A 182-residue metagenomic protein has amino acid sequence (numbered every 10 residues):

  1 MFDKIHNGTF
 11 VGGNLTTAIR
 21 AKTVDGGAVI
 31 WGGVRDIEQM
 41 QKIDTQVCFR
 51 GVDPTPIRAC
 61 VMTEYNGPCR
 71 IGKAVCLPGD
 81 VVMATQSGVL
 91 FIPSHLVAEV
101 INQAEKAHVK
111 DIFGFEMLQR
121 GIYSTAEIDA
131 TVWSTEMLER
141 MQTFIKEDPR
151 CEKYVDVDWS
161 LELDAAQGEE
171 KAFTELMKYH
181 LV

Functional and structural regions predicted by a protein language model:
M1-P78, F91-V182: Feature captures the catalytic cores and cofactor-binding loops of soluble hydro-lyases/lyases that act on carboxylate
V82-M83: Generic structural signal for buried aliphatic residues
